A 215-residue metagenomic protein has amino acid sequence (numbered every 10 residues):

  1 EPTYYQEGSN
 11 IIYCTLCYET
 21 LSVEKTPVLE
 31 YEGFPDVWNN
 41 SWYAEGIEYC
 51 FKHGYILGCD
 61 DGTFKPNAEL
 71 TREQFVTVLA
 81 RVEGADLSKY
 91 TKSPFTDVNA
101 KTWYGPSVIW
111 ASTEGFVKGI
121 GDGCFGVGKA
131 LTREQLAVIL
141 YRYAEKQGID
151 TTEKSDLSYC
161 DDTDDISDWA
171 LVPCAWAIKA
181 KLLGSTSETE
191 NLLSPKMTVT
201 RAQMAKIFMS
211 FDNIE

Functional and structural regions predicted by a protein language model:
E1-Y31: Extracellular modular ligand-binding repeats in secreted and cell-surface proteins
Y5-S9, W103, A202: Short, solvent-exposed linear patches
T26-A44, L57-V76, A80-P106, E114-E134 (+3 more regions): Feature responds to low-complexity, polar/acidic, surface-exposed segments characteristic of secreted/exported proteins
I47-C50, L79, A111, L140 (+1 more regions): A short amphipathic alpha-helical interaction element
K52-G54: Tandem repeat domain/solenoid detector
Q203, M209-S210: Extracellular, beta-strand-rich glycan-interacting domains
